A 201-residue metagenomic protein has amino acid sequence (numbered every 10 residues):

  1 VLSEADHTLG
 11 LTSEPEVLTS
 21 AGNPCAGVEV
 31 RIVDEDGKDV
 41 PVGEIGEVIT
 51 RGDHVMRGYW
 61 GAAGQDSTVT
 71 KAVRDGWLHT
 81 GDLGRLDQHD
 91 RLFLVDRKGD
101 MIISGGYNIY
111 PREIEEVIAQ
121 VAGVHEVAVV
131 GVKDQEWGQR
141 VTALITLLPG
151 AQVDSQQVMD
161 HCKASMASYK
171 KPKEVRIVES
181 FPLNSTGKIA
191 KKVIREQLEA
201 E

Functional and structural regions predicted by a protein language model:
V1-R91, K98-M101, I114-E115, G150: Conserved AMP-binding/adenylate-forming
A26-V28, G46, Q139-V141, K173 (+1 more regions): Change "...and in nucleic-acid phosphodiester-cleaving endonucleases..." to "...and in nucleic-acid processing enzymes
D36, G52, R57-G58, G76 (+4 more regions): AMP-binding/adenylate-forming catalytic core of the ANL superfamily
V175-V178: General small-molecule cofactor/ligand-binding pocket signal
L198-E201: A short, polar/charged loop-to-alpha-helix boundary motif
